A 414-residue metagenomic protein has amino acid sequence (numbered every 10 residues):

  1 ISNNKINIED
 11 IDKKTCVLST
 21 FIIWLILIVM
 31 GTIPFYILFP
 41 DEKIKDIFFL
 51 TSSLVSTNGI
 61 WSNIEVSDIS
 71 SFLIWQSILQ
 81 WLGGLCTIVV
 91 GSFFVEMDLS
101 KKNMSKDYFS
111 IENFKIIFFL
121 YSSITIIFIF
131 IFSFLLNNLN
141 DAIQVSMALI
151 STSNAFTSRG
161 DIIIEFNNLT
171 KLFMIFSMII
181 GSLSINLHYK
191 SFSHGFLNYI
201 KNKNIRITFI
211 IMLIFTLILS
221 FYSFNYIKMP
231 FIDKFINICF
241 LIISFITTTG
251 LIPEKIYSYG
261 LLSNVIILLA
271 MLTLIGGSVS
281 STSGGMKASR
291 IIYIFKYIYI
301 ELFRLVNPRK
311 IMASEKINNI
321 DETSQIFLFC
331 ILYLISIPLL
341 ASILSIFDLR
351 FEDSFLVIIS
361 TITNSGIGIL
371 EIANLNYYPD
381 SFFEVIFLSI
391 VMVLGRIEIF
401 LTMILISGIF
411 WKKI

Functional and structural regions predicted by a protein language model:
I1-I414: Membrane-proximal intracellular helices of multi-pass ion channels
